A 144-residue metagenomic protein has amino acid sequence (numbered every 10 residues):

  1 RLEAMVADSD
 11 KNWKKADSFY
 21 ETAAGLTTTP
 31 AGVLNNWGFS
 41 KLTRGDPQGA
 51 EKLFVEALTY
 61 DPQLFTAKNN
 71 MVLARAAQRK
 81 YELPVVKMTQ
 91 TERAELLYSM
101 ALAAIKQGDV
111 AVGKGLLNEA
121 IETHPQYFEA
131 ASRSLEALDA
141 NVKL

Functional and structural regions predicted by a protein language model:
R1-E3, N36, N70, S99 (+1 more regions): Canonical tetratricopeptide repeat
S9-D10, T43-R44, L73-A77, K106 (+1 more regions): Register position in tetratricopeptide repeats
L26, Y60, T89-Q90, T123-H124: Structural marker of alpha-solenoid helical repeat scaffolds
G32, T66, E95, E129-A130: Start-of-helix register in tetratricopeptide repeats
A76-A94, L138-L144: Alpha-helical linker/edge segments of TPR/alpha-solenoid repeat scaffolds and analogous pre-/post-domain helices
